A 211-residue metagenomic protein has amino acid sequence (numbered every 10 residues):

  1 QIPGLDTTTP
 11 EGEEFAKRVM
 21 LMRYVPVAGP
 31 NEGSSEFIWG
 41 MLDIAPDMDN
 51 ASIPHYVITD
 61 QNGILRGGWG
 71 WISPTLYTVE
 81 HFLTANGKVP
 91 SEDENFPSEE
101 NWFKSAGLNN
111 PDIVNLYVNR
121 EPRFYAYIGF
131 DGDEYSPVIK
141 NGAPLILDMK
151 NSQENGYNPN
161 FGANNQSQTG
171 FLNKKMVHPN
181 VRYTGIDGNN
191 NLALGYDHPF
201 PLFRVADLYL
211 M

Functional and structural regions predicted by a protein language model:
Q1-P159: An aromatic- and glycine-enriched ligand-binding surface/loop that stacks and positions planar moieties
I113, F130, E134, S167-M211: Conserved, well-structured interaction surfaces
Q153, Y157-F171: Active-site acid/base region of carbohydrate-active enzymes
